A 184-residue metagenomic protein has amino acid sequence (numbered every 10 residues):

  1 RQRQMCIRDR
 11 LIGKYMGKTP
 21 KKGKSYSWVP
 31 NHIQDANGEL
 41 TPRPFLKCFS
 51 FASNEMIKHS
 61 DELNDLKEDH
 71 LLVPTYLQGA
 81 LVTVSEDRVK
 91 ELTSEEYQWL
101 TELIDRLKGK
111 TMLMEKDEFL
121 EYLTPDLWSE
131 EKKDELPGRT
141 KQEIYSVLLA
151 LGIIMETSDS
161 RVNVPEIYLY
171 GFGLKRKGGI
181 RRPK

Functional and structural regions predicted by a protein language model:
Q2-I7: Short, small-residue-biased leader/transition segments that mark boundaries at the very start of proteins
R8-K184: C-terminal leucine-rich, beta-strand-based interaction scaffolds used for sensing/assembly
